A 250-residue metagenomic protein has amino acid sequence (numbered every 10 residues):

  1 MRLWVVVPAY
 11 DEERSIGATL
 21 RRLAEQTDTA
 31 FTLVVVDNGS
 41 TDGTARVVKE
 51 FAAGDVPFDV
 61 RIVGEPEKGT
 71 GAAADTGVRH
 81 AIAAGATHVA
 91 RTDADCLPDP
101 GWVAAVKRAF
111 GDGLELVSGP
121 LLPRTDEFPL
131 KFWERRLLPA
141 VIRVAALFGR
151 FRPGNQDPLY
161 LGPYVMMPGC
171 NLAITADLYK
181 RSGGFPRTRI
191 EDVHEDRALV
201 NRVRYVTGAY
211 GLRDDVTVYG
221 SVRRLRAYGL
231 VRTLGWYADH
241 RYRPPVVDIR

Functional and structural regions predicted by a protein language model:
R2-W4, T32, A198: Cell-envelope/extracellular polymer assembly enzymes that use nucleotide-activated donors
R21-A30: Short, acidic, metal-binding catalytic loop of nucleotide-sugar glycosyltransferases
D37-R46, C96: A conserved acidic beta->alpha catalytic loop
R46-H80: Conserved donor nucleotide-binding strand/loop of the catalytic core
A86-L97: Short beta-strand-to-loop acidic/aromatic patch adjacent to the donor-nucleotide binding site
G101-F132: Conserved donor NDP-sugar-binding/catalytic core segment of glycosyltransferases
G119-D126, E134-Y164: Short, flexible, basic/aromatic active-site loop/helix in glycosyltransferases
I190-L199: Acidic donor-binding loop at a coil-to-helix junction in glycosyltransferase catalytic cores that engages
